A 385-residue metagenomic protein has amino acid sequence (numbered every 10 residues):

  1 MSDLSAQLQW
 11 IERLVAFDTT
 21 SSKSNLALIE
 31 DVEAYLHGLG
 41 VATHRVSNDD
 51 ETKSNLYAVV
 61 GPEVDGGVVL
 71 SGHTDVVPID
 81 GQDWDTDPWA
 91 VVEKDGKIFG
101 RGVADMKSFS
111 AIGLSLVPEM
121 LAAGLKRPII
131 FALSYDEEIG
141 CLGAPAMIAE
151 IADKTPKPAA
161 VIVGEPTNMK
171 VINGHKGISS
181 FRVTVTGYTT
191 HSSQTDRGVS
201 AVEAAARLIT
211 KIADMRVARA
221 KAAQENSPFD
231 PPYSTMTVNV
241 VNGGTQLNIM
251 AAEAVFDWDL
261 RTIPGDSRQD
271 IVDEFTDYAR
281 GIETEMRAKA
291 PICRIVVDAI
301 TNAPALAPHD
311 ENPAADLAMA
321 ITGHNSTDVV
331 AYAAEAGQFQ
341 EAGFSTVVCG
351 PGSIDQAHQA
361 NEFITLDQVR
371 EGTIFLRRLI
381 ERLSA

Functional and structural regions predicted by a protein language model:
M1-D80, E253-D257, E274, Q368: N-terminal helical capping/dimerization or prosegment-like subdomains of hydrolases acting on amide or phosphate bonds
S2, D49, R182-A385: Metal-dependent amide/peptide-bond hydrolase catalytic core, centered on the "pita-bread" metallohydrolase fold
H44, V69, I130-A132, V296: A structural signal for isolated positions on well-ordered beta-strands in alpha/beta enzyme cores
G67-I130: Active-site metal-coordination/substrate-binding segment of hydrolases, especially metallo-dependent peptidases
S71-H73, A132-S134, V161-E165, T184-T186 (+2 more regions): Short beta-strand segments
I79-E93, P158, N173-V185: Acidic-glycine-rich active-site phosphate/pyrophosphate-binding loop
I98-A111, E138, V199-E203, F363-R370: Short, conserved micro-motifs enriched in small and acidic residues
M106-S180, S384: Acidic/histidine-rich catalytic neighborhood of metal-dependent amide-processing enzymes
